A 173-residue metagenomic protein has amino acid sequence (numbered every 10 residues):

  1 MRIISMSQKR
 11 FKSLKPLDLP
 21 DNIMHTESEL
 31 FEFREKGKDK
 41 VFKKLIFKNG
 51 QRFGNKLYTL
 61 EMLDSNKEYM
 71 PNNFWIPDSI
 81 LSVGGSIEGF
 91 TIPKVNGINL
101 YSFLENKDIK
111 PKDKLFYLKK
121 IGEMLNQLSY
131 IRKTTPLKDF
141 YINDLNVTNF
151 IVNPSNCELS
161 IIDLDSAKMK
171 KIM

Functional and structural regions predicted by a protein language model:
M1-Q51, Y69-N72, V83: ATP-binding glycine-rich phosphate-binding loop
F33-G37, K94, N153: Active-site beta-strand termini and strand-to-loop segments that position acidic
L60-F74: Structural motif at the C-terminus of the N-lobe alphaC helix and the adjacent alphaC-beta4 loop of the Hanks-type
N72-L118: Conserved structural core of kinase catalytic domains
I98-Y130, P154-S155, K168-I172: ATP-dependent phospho-/nucleotidyl transfer catalytic cores
L125, S129-P154, I161: Catalytic-loop of the protein kinase fold
I162-K168: Activation of the activation-loop gatekeeper triad in protein kinase-fold domains
